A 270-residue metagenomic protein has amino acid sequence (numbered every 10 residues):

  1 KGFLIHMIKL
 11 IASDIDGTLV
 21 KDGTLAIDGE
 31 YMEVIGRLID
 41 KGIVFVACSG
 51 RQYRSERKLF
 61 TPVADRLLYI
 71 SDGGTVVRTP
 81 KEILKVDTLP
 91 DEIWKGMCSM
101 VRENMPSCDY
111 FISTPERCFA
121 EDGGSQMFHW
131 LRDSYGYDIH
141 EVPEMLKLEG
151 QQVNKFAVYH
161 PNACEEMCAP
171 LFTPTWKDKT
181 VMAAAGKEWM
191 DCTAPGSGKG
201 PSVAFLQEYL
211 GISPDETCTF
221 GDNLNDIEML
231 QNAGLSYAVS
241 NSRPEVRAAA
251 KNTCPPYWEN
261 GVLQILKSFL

Functional and structural regions predicted by a protein language model:
K1-S13, G36, D40, I212: Non-catalytic pre-domain segments flanking phosphatase-related domains
M7-L10, D28, D191-L270: Mg2+-dependent phosphoryl-transfer enzymes with acidic/Ser/Thr/Gly-rich catalytic loops
K9-T24: Asp-based phosphoryl-transfer active-site loop
L25-I43, V86-W94, G136-I139, A194-E208 (+1 more regions): Short, acidic loop-to-helix structural element flanking the phosphoryl-transfer center in phosphate-processing enzymes
G29-F128: Active-site phosphate-binding/coordination module
G42-V46, D65-L67, N154-K155, D215-T217 (+1 more regions): Short active-site oxyanion
P62-D65, G73, T175-D178, N232-A233 (+1 more regions): Short, structured coil segments at secondary-structure junctions
M100, S107-F220, D226-E228, N241: Conserved acidic, metal-coordinating active-site core of Asp-based, Mg2+-dependent phosphoryl-transfer enzymes
